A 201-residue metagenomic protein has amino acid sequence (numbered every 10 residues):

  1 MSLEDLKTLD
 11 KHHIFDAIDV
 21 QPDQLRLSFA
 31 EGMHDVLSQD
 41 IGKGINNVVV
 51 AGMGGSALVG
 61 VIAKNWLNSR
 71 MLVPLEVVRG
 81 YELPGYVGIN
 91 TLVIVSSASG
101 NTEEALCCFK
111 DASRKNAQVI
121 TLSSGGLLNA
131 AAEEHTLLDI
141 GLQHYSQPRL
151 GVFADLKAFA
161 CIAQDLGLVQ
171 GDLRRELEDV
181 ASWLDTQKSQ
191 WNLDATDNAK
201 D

Functional and structural regions predicted by a protein language model:
M1-E31: Cofactor-/ligand-binding subdomain signature composed of acidic, glycine-rich, tryptophan-containing flexible loops
S2-K11, Q164-Q170, S189-N192: Charged, low-complexity surface segments at secondary-structure and domain boundaries
H12-H13, H34, H135, H144: Histidine (H) residue identity feature
R26-G42, N192-D201: A short, well-structured juxtamembrane/interface segment
Q39-S189: Glycine-rich phosphate-binding loops that contact phosphosugars or nucleotide phosphates
